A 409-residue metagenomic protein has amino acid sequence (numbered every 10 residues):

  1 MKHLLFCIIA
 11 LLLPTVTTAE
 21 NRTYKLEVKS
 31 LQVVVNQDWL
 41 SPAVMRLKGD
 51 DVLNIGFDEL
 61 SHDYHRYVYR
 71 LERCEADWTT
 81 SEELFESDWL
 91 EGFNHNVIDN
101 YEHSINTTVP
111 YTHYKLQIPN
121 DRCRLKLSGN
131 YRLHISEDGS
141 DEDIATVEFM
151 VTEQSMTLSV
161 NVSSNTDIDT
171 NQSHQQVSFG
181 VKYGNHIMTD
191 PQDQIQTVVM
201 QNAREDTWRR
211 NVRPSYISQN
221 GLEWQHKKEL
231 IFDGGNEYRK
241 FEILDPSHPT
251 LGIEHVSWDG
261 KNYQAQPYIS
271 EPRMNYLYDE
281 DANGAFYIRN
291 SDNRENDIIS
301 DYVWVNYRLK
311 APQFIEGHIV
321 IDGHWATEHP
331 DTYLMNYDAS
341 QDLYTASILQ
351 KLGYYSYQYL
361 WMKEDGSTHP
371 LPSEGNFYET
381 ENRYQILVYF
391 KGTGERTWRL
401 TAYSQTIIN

Functional and structural regions predicted by a protein language model:
M1-N21: Bacterial Sec-dependent N-terminal signal peptides
T23, V151-H174, F377-A402: Low-complexity, Pro/Ser/Thr- and charge-rich linker/hinge segments at domain boundaries
L26-E75, T170-V181, D292-Y307: Contiguous beta-strand segments within globular domains
A76-W78, R122-C123, E137-I144, R204 (+2 more regions): Short acidic/polar inter-strand loop motif in beta-rich domains
W89-Y114, E205-V212, W304-L352, M362-G392: Aromatic-rich carbohydrate-binding modules that target alpha-glucans
T108-D138: Ligand-binding face of N-terminal immunoglobulin V-set domains in extracellular IgSF glycoproteins
H113-D121, S218-I231, L343-Q350: Exposed aromatic-hydrophobic patches
A265-I315, L400-N409: Basic K/R-rich, polyanion-interacting modules in nucleoproteins and related proteins
